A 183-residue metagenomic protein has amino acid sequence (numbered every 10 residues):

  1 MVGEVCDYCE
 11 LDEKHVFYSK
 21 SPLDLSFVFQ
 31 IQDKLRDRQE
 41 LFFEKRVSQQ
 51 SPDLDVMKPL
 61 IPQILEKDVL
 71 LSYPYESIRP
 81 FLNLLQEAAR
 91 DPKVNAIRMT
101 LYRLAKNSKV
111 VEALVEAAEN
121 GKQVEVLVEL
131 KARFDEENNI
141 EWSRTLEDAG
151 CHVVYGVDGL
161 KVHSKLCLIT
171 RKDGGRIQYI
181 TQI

Functional and structural regions predicted by a protein language model:
M1-I183: N-terminal localization/anchoring segments of enzymes in phospholipid and broader phosphate metabolism
